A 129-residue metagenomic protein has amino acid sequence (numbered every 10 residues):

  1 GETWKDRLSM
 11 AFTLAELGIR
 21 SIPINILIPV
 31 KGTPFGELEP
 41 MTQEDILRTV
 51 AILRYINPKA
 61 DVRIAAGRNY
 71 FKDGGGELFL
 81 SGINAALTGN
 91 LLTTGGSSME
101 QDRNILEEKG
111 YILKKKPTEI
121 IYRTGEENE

Functional and structural regions predicted by a protein language model:
G1-A11: Active-site glycine- and acidic-residue-rich loops that bind and position anionic ligands or nucleotide-like cofactors
A15-E129: Auxiliary Fe-S-binding modules of radical SAM enzymes
